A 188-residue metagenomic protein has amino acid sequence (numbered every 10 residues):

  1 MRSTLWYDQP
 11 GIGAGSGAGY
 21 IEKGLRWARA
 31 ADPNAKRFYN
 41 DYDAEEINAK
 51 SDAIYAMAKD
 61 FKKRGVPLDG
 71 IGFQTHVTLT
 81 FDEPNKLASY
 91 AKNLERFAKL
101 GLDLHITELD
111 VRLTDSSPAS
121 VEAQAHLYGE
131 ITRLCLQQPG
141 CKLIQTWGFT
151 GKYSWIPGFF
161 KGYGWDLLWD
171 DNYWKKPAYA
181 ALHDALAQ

Functional and structural regions predicted by a protein language model:
M1-G15, W27, D82-H105, D110-Q188: Aromatic-rich peripheral "rim/lid" segments of glycoside hydrolase catalytic domains that contact and position glycan
G11-E22, D60: Acidic, His- and aromatic-enriched active-site or binding-groove loops in soluble protein domains that engage sugars
G15-G19, E45-Y55, V77-A88, H126: Active-site glycine- and acidic-residue-rich loops that bind and position anionic ligands or nucleotide-like cofactors
I21-S51, H105-E108, Q145-F149: Aromatic-lined carbohydrate-recognition surfaces of secreted/lumenal glycan-active proteins
E22, G65-P67, N172-K175: Short, surface-exposed, polar/charged, turn-prone segments marking secondary-structure boundaries
A31-D41, I54-P84, L100-L113: Aromatic- and acid-rich polysaccharide-binding/catalytic face of secreted or lumenal carbohydrate-active enzymes
